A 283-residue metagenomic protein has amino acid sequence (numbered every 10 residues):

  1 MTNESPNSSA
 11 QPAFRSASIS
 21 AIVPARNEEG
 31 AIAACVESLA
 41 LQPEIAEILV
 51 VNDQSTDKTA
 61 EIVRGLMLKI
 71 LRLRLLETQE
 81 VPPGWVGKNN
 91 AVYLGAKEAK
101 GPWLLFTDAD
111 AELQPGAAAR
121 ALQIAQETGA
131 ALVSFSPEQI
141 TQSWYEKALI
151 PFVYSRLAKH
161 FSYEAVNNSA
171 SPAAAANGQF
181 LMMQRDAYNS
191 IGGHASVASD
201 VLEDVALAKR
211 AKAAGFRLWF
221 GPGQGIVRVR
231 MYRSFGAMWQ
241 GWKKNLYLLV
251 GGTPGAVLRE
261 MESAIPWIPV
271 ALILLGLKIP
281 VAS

Functional and structural regions predicted by a protein language model:
M1, L249-S283: Alpha-helical bilayer-embedded segments of polytopic membrane proteins, i.e., transmembrane/intramembrane helices
A17-S20, E47: Cell-envelope/extracellular polymer assembly enzymes that use nucleotide-activated donors
G30-A34, D57-L66, L75-E77, G116: Acidic helix N-cap motif at the loop->helix transition within catalytic regions of sugar-transfer enzymes
E37-A46: Short, acidic, metal-binding catalytic loop of nucleotide-sugar glycosyltransferases
S38, N52-I62, E80, A111: A conserved acidic beta->alpha catalytic loop
K58, A109-I124: Acidic donor-binding/catalytic loop of UDP-sugar-dependent glycosyltransferases, especially processive GT2
R74-G95, R120, I124-M182, D186-S190 (+2 more regions): Long helical/loop segments within the catalytic core of UDP-sugar-dependent glycosyltransferases, especially the large
A125, A131-A158, N189, H194-A256: Catalytic donor/gating beta->alpha subdomain of glycosyltransferases that bind UDP-sugars
